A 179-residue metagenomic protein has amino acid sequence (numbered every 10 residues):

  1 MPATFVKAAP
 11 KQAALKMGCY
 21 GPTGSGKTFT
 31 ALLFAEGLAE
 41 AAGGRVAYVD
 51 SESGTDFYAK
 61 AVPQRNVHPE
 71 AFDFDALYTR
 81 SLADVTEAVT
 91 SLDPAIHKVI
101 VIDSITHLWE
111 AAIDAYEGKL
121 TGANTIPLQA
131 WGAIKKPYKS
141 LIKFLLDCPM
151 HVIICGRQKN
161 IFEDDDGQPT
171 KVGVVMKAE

Functional and structural regions predicted by a protein language model:
P2-V101, T106-A111: Conserved P-loop
Y20-G24, K143-E179: Phosphate-binding/switch region of NTP-binding enzymes
D56-Y58, L108-G118, I161-D165: Short acidic/His/Gly/Ser-rich catalytic and metal-binding motifs that mark active-site loops of diverse hydrolases
R65-N66, Y116-L120, T170-K171: Glycine-rich, phosphate-binding/catalytic loops in enzymes
A76, A123-K139, E179: A short acidic, glycine-rich active-site loop that binds or catalyzes chemistry on phosphate/adenosine moieties
I102-A133: Conserved P-loop NTPase nucleotide-binding/switch module
D103, L141-I142: The first long alpha-helix at the start of the GST-like C-terminal all-alpha domain
